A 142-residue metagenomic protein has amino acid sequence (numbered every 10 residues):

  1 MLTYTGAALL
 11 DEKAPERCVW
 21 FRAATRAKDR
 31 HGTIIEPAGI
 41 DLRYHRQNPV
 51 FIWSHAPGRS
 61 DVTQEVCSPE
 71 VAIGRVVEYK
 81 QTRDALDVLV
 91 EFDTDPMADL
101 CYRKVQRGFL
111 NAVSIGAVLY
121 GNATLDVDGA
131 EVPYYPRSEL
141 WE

Functional and structural regions predicted by a protein language model:
M1-E142: Signature of dsDNA virion morphogenesis modules
